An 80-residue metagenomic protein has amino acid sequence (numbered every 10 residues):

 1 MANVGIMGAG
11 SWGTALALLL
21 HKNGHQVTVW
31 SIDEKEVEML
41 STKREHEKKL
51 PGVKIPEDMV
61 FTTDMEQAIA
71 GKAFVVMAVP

Functional and structural regions predicted by a protein language model:
M1-P51, V60-T63: NAD(P)+-binding Rossmann beta1-loop-alpha1 motif at the extreme N-terminus of oxidoreductases
V53-P80: Rossmann-like NAD(P)-binding element
